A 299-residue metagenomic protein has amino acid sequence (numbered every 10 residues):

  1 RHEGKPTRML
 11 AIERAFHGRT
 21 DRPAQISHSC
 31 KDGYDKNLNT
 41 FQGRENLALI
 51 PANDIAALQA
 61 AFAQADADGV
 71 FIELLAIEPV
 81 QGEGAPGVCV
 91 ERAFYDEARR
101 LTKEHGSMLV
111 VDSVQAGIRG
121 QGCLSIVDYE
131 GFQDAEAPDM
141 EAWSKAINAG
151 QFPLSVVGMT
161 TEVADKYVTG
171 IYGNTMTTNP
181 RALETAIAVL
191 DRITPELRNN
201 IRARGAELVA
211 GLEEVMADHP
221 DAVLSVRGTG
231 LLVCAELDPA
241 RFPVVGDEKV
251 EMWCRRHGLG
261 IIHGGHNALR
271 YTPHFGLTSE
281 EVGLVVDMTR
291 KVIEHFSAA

Functional and structural regions predicted by a protein language model:
R1-A299: Conserved N-terminal phosphate-binding loop of PLP-dependent enzymes in the Aspartate aminotransferase
